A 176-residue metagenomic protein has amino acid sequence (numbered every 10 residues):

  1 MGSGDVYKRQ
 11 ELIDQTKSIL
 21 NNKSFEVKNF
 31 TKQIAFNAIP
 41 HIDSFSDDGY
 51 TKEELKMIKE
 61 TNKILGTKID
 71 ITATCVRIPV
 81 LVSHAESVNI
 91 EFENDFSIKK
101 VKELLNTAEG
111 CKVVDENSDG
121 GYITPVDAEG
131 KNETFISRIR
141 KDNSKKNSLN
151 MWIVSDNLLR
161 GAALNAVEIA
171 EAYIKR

Functional and structural regions predicted by a protein language model:
M1-Y7: Short, small-residue-biased leader/transition segments that mark boundaries at the very start of proteins
R9-A35, I39: Long hydrophobic alpha-helical segments that form multi-pass transmembrane helix bundles in integral membrane proteins
D14, S18, P40, K59 (+4 more regions): Charged/polar, solvent-exposed surface patches and flexible loops
L20-K28, M57-K63, G121-P125, S137-K141: Intrinsically disordered, low-complexity boundary segments flanking structured domains
S24-K28, D47-T51, E91, D156-L159: Hydrophobic alpha-helical scaffolding
N29-V80: Oxyanion-binding "anion nests"
I69-R176: C-terminal active-site/capping subdomain that shapes the small-molecule cofactor and substrate pocket of enzyme
